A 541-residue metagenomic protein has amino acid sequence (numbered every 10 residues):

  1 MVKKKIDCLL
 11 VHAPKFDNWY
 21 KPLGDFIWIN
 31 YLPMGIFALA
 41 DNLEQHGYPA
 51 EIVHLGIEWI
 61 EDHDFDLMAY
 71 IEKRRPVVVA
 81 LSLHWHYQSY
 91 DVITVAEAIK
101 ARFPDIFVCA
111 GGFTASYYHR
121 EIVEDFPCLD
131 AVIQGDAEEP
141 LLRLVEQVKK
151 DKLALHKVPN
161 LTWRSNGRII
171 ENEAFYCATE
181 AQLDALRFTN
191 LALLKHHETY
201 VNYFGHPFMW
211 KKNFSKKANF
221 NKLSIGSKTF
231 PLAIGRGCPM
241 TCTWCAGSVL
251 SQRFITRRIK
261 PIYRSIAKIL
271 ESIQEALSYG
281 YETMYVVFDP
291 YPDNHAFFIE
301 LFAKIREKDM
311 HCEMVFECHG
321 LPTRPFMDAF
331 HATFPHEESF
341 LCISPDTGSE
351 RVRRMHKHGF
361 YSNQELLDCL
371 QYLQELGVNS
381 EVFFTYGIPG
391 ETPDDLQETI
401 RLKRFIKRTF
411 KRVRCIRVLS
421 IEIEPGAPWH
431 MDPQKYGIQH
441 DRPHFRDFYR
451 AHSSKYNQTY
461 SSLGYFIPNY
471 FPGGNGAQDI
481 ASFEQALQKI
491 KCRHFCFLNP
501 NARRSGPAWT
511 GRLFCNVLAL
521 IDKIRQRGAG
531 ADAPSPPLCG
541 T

Functional and structural regions predicted by a protein language model:
V2, P14-L23, R164, R168-I234 (+1 more regions): N-terminal [4Fe-4S]-dependent radical SAM core
V2-I6, L10, P49, M68-R74 (+3 more regions): Radical SAM enzyme core and accessory elements
I6-V11, D105, C109, I262-S380: Conserved SAM/AdoMet-binding glycine-rich loop
D17-W19, M240, R253, A296 (+4 more regions): Flexible glycine/acidic-rich beta-alpha junction loops that bind and position SAM and/or redox cofactors in anaerobic
Y20-I36: Glycine- and acidic-residue-enriched helix-capping/strand-helix junction motifs
G35, N42-H46, E51-Q182, R187: Glycine-rich beta-alpha loop elements in corrinoid/cobalamin-binding modules across cobalamin-dependent enzymes
R120-D125, G390-F405: Catalytic cores of alpha/beta
K216-S265: Canonical Radical SAM [4Fe-4S] cluster-binding loop centered on the CxxxCxxC motif and its immediate flanking residues
